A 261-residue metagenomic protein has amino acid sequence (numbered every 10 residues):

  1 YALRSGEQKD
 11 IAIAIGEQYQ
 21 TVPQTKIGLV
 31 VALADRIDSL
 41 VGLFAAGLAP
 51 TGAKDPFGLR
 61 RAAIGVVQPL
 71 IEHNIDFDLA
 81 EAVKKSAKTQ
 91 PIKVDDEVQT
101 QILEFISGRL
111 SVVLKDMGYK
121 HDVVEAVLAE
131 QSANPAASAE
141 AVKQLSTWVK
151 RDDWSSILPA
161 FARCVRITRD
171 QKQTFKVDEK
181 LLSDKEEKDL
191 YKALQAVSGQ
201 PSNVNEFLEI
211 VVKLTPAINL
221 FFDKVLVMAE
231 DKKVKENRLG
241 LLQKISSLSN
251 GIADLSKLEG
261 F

Functional and structural regions predicted by a protein language model:
Y1-F261: Amphipathic alpha-helical "coupling" segments that flank catalytic cores
